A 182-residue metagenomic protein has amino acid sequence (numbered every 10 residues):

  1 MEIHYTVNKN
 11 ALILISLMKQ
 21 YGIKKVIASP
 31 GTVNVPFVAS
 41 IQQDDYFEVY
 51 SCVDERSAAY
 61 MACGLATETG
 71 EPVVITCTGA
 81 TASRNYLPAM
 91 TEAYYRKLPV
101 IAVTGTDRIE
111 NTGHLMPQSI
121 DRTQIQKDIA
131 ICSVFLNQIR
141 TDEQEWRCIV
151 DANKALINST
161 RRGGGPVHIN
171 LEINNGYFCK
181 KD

Functional and structural regions predicted by a protein language model:
M1-D182: N-terminal alpha/beta PP-like core and its mobile active-site loop of ThDP/TPP-dependent enzymes
